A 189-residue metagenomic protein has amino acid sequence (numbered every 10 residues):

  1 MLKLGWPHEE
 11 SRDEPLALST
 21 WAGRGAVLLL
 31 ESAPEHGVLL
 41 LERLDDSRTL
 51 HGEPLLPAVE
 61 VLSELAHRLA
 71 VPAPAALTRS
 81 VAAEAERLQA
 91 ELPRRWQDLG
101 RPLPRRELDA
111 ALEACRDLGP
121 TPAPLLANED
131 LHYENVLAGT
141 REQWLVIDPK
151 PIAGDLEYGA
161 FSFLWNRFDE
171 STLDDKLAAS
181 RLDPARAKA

Functional and structural regions predicted by a protein language model:
M1-L2, L29, L112-Y158: Active-site acidic catalytic loop and adjacent metal/ATP-binding pocket of ATP-dependent phosphoryl transfer enzymes
L2-L69: A conserved alpha-helical element in kinase catalytic cores
R24-G25, P120, L182: Short secondary-structure junctions
L30, L77-R79, K176: Short, hydrophobic secondary-structure boundary micro-motifs
P34-H36, A179, A189: Short, glycine/charge-rich beta-strand/loop segments that flank catalytic centers and engage negatively charged groups
E60-S63, D109-E113, D174: Generic alpha-helical structural signal
P74-E129, G139-R141: An alpha-helical support segment within catalytic cores of ATP-dependent transferases
A138-R186: Active-site Asp-x-Gly
